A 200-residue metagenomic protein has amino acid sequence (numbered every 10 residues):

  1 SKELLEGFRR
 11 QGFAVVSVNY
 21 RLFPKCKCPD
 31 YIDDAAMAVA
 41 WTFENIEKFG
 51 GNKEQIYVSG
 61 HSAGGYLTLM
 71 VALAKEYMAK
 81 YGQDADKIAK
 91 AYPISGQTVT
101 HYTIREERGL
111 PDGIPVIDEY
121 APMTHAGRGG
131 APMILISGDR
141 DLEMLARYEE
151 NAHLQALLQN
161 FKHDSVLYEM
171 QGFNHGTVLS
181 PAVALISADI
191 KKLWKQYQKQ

Functional and structural regions predicted by a protein language model:
S1-L5, V16-K53: Catalytic nucleophile-loop/oxyanion-hole region of alpha/beta-hydrolase and closely related hydrolase-like folds
Q11-V16, K53-Q55, D86-K90, G130-M133 (+1 more regions): Loop/turn elements at helix/coil->beta-strand transitions in domains of secreted/extracellular proteins
A14, N19-F23, Q97, Q171-F173: Short beta-to-alpha linker loops that shape the active-site pocket of alpha/beta-hydrolase fold enzymes
M37-E107, D118, P122: Primarily recognizes the serine-hydrolase "nucleophile elbow" in alpha/beta-hydrolase and SGNH/GDSL folds
S62, D139-D141, F173: Residue-level signal for short, function-critical loop segments
G82-I104, G113-A152, A156: The feature captures the conserved acid-bearing segment of alpha/beta-hydrolase catalytic domains
A152-Q155, Q159-Q200: C-terminal catalytic histidine-bearing segment of alpha/beta-hydrolase fold enzymes
